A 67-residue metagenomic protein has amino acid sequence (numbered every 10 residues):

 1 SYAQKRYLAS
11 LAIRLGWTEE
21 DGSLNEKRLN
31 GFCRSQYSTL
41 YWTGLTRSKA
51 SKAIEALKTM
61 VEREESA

Functional and structural regions predicted by a protein language model:
S1-R28, Q36: Surface-exposed interaction/gating patches
K5, E65-S66: Intrinsic disorder/low-complexity segments enriched in polar/small residues
N25-M60, S66-A67: A cross-kingdom feature marking solvent-exposed beta-strand/loop segments within repeated, beta-rich binding/scaffold
